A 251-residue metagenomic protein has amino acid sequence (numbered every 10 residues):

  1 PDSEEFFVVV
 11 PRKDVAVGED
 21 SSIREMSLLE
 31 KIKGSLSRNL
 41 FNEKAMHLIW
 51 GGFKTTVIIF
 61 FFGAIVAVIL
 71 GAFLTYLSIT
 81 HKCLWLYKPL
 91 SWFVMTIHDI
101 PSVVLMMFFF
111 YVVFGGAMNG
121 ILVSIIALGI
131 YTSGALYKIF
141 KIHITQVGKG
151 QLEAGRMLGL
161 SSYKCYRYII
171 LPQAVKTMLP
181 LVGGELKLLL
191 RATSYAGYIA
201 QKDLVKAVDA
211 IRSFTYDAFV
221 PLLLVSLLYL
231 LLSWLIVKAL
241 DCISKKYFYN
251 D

Functional and structural regions predicted by a protein language model:
P1-E4: Soluble extramembrane regions of membrane proteins in the secretory/endomembrane system
F7-D251: Transmembrane alpha-helices and adjacent helix-loop boundaries
